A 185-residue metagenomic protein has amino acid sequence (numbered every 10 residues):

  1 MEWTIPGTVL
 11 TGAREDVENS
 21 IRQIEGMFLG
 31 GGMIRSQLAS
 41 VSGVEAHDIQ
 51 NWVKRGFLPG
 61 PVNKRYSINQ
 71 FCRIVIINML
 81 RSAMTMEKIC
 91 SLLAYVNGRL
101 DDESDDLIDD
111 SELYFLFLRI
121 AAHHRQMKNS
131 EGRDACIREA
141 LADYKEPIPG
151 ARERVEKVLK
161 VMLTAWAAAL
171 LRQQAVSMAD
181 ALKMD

Functional and structural regions predicted by a protein language model:
M1-N97: Basic helix-turn-helix/winged-helix DNA-binding cores and closely related short helical interaction motifs
G98-D185: Intrinsically disordered, low-complexity, charge-dense segments enriched in Lys/Arg and Glu/Asp interspersed
